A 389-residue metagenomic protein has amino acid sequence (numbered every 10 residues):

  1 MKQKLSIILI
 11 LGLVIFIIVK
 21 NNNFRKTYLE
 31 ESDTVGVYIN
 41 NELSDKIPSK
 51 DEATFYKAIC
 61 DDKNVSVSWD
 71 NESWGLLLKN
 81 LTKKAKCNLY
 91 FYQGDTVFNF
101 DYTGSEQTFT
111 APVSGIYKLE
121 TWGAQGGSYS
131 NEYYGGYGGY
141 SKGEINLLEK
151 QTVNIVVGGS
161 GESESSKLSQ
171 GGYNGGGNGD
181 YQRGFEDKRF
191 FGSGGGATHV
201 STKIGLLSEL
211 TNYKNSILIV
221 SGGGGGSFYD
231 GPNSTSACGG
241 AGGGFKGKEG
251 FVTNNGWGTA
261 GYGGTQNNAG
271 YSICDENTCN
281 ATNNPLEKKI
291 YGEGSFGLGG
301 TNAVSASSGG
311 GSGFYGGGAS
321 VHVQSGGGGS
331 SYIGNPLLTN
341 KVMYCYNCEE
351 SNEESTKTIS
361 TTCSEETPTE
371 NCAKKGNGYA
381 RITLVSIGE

Functional and structural regions predicted by a protein language model:
N23-G36: Ser/Thr/Pro/Gly-rich low-complexity linker/stalk segments immediately outside membranes or between
D51-K63, W69: Change to "...patches in solvent-exposed regions of secreted, membrane-anchored, or virion-exposed structural
W74-L76, Q107, G139-G143: Short strand-edge motifs at loop-to-beta-strand transitions and within beta-strands of extracellular beta-rich domains
N88-F91, T198, V220, K374-G388: Short, structured beta-strand segments at or near domain termini in extracellular proteins/domains
G94-S128, N212, R381: GGW-centered surface loops in extracellular recognition modules
D101, E106-Y117, G143-Q151, V200-S208 (+1 more regions): Extracellular and analogous surface-interaction loops
G135-G258: Secretome/extracellular-domain signature
Y291-I387: Extracellular low-complexity, Gly/Ser/Thr-rich intrinsically disordered linkers and protease-sensitive activation/hinge
